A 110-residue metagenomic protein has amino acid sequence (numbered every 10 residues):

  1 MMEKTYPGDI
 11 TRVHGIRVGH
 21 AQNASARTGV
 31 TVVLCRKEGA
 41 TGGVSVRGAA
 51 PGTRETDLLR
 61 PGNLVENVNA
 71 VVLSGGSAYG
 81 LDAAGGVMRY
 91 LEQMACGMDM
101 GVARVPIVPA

Functional and structural regions predicted by a protein language model:
M1-A110: Alpha/propeptide regions of enzymes that mature by internal proteolysis
